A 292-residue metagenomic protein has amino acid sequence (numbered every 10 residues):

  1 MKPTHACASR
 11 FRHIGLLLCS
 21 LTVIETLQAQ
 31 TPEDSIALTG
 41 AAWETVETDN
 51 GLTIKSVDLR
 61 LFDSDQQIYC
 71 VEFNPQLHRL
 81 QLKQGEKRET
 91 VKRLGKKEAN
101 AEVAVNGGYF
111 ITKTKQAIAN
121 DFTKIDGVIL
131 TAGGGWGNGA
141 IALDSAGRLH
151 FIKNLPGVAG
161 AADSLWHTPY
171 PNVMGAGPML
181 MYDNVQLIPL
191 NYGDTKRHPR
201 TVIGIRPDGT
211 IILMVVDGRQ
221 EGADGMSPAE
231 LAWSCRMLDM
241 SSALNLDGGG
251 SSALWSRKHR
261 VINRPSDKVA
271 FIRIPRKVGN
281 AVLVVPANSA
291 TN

Functional and structural regions predicted by a protein language model:
M1-S35: Bacterial Sec-dependent N-terminal signal peptides
Q30-A140, R148-F151: Zymogen propeptides
N74-Q76, A142-H150, Y182-N184, I205-G209 (+2 more regions): Short acidic-glycine loop/turn motifs at beta-strand connectors
R79-L80, N100-V103, G139-I141, R148-H150 (+5 more regions): Structural motif
T114-G135, P189-I205, T210-S241, S251-N292: Conserved, well-ordered active-site substructure
T168-L190: Short, conserved active-site entrance elements at the starts or edges of catalytic domains
